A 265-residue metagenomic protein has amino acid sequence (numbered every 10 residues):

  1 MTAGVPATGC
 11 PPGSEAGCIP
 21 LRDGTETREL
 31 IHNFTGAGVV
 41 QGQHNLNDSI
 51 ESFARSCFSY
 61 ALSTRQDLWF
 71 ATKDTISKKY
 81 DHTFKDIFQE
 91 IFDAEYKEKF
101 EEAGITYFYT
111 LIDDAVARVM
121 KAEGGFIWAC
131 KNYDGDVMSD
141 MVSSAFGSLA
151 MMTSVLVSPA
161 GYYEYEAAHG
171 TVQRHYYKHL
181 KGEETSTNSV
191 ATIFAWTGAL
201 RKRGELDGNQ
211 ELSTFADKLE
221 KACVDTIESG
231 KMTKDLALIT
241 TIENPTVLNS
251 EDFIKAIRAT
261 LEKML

Functional and structural regions predicted by a protein language model:
M1-E26, V39, Y133-V137: N-terminal glycine-rich phosphate/adenylate-binding segment common to multiple enzyme folds
G9-S14, F84-I91, A145-V155: A glycine- and small-aliphatic-rich helix-loop capping segment at beta-alpha/alpha-beta transitions that lines
G17-T110: Glycine-rich phosphate/diphosphate-binding loop of Rossmann-like nucleotide-binding domains
R55-Q66, Q89-E101, G198-G208, D217-M232 (+1 more regions): Generic secondary-structure signature for well-ordered alpha-helical cores
K78-F88, M120-I127, Y133, S143 (+2 more regions): Short glycine/threonine-rich loop-to-helix capping motif typified by GTGT followed within a few residues by an Asp-Pro
T110-V119: Glycine-rich oxoanion-binding loops at beta->alpha junctions
V119-K218, A222-T226: Glycine-rich phosphate/nucleotide-binding loop
G182-T187, E205-L265: Internal helix-turn-beta structural module
